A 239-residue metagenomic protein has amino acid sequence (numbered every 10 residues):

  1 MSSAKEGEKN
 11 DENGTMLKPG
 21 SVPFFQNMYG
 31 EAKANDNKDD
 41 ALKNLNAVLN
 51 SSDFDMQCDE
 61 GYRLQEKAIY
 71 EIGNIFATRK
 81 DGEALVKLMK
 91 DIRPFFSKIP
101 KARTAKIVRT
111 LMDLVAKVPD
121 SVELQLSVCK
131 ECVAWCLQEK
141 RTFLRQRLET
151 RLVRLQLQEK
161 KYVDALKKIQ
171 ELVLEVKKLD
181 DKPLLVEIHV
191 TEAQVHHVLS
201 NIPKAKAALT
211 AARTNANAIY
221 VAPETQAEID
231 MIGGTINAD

Functional and structural regions predicted by a protein language model:
M1-D239: Extended alpha-helical scaffold regions
